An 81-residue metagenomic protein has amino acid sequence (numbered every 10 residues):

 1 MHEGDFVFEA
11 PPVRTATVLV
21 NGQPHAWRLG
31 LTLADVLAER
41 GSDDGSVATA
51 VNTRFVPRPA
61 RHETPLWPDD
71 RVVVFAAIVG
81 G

Functional and structural regions predicted by a protein language model:
M1-G80: Ubiquitin-like/PB1-type beta-grasp interaction modules and other compact soluble beta-rich domains
